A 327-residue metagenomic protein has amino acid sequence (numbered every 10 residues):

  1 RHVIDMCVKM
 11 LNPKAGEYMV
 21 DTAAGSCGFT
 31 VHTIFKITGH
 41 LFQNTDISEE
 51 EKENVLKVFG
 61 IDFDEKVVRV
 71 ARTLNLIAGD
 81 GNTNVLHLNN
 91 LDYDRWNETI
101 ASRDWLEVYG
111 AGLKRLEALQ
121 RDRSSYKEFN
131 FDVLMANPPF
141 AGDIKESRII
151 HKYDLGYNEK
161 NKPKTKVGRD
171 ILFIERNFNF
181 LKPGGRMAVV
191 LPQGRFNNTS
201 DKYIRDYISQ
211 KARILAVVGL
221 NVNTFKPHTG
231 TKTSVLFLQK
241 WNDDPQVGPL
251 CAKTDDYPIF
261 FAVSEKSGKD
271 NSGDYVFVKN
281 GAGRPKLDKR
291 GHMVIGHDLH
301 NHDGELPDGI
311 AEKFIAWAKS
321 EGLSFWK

Functional and structural regions predicted by a protein language model:
H2-E117, F129, V133, A141 (+3 more regions): Conserved S-adenosyl-L-methionine
T99-K327: A conserved structural/catalytic subdomain of Rossmann-like adenosyl-cofactor enzymes
